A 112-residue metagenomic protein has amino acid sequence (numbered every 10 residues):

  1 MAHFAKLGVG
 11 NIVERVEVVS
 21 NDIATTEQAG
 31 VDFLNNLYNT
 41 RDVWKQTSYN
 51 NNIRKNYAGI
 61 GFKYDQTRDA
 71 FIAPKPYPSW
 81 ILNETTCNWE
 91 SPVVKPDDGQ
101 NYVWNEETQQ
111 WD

Functional and structural regions predicted by a protein language model:
M1-D112: Interaction-interface detector
